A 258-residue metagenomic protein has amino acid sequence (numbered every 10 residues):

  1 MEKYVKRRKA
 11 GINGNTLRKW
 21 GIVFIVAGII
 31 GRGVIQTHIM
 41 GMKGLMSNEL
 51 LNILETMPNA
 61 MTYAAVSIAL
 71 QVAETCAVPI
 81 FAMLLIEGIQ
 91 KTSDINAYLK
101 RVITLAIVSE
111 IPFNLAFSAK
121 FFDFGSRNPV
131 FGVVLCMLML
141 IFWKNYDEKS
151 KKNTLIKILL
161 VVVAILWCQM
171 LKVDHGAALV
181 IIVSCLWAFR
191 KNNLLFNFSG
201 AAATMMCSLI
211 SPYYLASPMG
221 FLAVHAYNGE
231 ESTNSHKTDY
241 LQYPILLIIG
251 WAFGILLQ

Functional and structural regions predicted by a protein language model:
M1-Q258: Alpha-helical transmembrane segments and their immediate juxtamembrane cytosolic regions
